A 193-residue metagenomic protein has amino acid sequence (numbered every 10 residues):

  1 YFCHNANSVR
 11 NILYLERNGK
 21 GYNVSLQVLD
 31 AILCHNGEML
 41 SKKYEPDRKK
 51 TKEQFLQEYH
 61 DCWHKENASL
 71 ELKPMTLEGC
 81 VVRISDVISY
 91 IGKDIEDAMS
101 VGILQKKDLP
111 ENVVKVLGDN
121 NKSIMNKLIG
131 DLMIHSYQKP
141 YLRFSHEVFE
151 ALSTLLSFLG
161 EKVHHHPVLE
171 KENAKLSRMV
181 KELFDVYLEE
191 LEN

Functional and structural regions predicted by a protein language model:
Y1: Active-site-proximal cofactor/substrate-binding loop regions of enzyme domains
N5-A6, N11-G19, N23-N193: Histidine-centered, transition-metal-coordinating active-site segments
